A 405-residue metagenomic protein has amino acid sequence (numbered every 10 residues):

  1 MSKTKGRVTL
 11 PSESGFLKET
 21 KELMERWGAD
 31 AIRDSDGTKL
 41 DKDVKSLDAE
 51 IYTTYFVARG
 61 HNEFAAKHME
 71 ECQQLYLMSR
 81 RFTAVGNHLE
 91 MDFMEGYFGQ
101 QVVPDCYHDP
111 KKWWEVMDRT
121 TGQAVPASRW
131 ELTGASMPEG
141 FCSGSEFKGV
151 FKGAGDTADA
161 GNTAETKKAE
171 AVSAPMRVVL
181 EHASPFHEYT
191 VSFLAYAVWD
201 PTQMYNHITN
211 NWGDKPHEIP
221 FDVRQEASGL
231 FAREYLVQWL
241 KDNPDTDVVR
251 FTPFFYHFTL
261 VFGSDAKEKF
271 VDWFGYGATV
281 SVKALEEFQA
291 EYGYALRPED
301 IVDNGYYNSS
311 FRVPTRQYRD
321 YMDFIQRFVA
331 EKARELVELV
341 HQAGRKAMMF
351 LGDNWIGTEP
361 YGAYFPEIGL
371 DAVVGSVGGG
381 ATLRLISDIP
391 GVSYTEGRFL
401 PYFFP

Functional and structural regions predicted by a protein language model:
M1-P405: Glycan-processing catalytic domains of CAZymes
